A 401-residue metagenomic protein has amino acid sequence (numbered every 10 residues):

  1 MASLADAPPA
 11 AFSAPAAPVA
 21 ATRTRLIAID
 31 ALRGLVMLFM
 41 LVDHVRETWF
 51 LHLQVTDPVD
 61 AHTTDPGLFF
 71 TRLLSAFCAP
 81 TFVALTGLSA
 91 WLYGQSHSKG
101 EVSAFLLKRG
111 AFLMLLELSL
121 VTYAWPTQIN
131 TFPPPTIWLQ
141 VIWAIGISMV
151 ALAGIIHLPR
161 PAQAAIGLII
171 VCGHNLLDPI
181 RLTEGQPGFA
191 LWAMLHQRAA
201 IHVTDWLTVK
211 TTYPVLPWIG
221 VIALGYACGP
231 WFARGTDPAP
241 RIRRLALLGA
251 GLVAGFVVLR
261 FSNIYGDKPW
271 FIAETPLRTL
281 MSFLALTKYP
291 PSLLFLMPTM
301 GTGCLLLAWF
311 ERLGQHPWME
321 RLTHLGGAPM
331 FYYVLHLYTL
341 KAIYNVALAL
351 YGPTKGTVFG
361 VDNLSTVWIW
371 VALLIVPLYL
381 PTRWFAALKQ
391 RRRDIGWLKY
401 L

Functional and structural regions predicted by a protein language model:
A2-L401: Alpha-helical transmembrane segments and their immediate juxtamembrane cytosolic regions
